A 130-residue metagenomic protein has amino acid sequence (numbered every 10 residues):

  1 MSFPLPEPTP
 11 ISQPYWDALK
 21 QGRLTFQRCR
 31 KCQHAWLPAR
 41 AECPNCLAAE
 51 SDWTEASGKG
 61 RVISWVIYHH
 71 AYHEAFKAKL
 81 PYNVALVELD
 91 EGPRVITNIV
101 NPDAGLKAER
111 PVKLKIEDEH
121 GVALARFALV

Functional and structural regions predicted by a protein language model:
M1-L24, H120-R126, V130: A broadly conserved sequence feature marking short terminus-proximal activation segments in nucleic acid-centric
G22-T25, A39, A56-G58: Short metal-coordination and nucleic-acid-contact micro-motifs, chiefly zinc-binding Cys/His arrays
R28-K31, E42-A48: Short, cysteine/histidine-rich loop/knuckle motifs that typically chelate Zn2+
L37, E50-D52: Short functional micro-motifs and their immediate structural scaffolds
G60-I63, I99: Conserved hydrophobic positions within beta-strands
W65-A71, E119-H120: Short, conserved beta-turn/loop elements at beta-strand boundaries and strand-helix junctions
K79-V95: Short, basic/aromatic beta-hairpin or loop at an interaction surface
G92, I96-V130: Well-ordered alpha/beta subsegment
